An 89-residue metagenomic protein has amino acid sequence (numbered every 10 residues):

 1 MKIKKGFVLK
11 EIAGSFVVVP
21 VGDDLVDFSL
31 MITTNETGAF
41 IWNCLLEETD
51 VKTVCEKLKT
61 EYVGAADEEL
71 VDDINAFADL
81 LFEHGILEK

Functional and structural regions predicted by a protein language model:
M1-L46: Acidic, low-complexity/disordered tracts enriched in E/D and polar residues
L30-K89: Long, charge-rich, low-complexity alpha-helical segments
